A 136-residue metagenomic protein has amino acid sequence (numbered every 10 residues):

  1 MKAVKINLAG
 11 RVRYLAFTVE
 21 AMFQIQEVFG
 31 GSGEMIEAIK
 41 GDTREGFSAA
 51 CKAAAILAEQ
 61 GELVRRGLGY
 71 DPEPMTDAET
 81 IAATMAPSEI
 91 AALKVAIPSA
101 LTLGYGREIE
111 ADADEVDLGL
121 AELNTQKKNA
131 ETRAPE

Functional and structural regions predicted by a protein language model:
M1-N7, E27-E45, R65-E136: Charged interaction scaffolds used for protein-protein
A16-F17: Short linear motifs in exposed loops
F23-I25: Short Gly/aromatic-enriched secondary-structure transition segments
A49-Q60, V95-L103: Short, hydrophobic/amphipathic alpha-helical patches that form generic packing surfaces within helical domains
